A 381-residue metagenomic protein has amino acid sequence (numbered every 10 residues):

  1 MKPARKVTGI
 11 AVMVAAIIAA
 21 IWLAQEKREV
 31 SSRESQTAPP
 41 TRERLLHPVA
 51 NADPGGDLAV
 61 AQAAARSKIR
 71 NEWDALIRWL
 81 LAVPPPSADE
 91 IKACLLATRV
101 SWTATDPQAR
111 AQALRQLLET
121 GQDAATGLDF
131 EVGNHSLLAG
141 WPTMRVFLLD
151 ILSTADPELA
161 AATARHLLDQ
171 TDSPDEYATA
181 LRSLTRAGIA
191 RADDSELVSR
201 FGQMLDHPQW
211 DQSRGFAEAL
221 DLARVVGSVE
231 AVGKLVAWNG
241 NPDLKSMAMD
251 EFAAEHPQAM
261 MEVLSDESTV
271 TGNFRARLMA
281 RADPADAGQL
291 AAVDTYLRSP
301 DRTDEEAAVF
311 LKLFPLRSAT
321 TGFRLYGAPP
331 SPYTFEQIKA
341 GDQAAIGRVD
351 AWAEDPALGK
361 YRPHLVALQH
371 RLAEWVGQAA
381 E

Functional and structural regions predicted by a protein language model:
M1-V7: Short, low-complexity patches enriched in S/T/P/G
V7-W22: Hydrophobic membrane-insertion alpha-helices, especially the h-region of bacterial N-terminal signal peptides
W22-R28: Conserved, well-structured beta-alpha core segment at the onset of a catalytic domain
R28-N239, G322-E381: Extended repeat-based scaffolds of very large eukaryotic assembly and lipid-transport proteins
A253, P257-P329: Long alpha-helical repeat scaffolds
